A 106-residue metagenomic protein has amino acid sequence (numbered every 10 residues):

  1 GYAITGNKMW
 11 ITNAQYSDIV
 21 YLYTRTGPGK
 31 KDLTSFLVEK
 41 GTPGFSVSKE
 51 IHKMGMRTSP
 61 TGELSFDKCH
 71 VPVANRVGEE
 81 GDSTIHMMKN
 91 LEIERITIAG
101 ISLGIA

Functional and structural regions predicted by a protein language model:
G1-A3, D67-K68: Conserved N-terminal strand/loop that marks the beginning of ABC ATPase nucleotide-binding domains
Y2-V47: A short core secondary-structure module
F45-A106: Glycine-rich beta->alpha junctions and the first turn(s) of the following alpha-helix
